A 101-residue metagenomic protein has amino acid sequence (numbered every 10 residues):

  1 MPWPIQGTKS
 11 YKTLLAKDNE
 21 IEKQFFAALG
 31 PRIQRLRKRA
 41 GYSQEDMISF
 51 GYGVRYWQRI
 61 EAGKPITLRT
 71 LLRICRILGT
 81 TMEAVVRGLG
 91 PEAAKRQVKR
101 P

Functional and structural regions predicted by a protein language model:
M1-K9, A94-P101: Polybasic, lysine-enriched low-complexity intrinsically disordered terminal tails
W3-R39: A short, Lys/Arg-rich alpha-helix, primarily the initiator
P31, R35, S49, R59 (+1 more regions): DNA-binding alpha-helical recognition surfaces that contact promoter or target DNA
I33, S43-Q44, L68-L71, M82: Helix-turn-helix DNA-binding elements, focusing on the entry/boundary residues of the two helices that contact DNA
R39-R59: Short alpha-helical DNA-recognition segment
V54, K64, L89-A93: The DNA-recognition helices of helix-turn-helix-type DNA-binding domains
G63-R76: Short, basic-rich loop-to-helix N-cap that marks the start of a DNA-contacting helix
G79-Q97: Short C-terminal boundary/hinge segments that cap the last helix of small helical domains
